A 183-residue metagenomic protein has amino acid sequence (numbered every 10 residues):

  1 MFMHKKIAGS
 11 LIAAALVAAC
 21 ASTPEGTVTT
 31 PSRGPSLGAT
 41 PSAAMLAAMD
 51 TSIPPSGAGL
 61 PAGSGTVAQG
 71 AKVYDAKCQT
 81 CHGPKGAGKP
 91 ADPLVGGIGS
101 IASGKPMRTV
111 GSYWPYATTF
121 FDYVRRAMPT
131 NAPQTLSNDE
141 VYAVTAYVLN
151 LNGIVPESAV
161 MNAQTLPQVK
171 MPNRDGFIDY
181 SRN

Functional and structural regions predicted by a protein language model:
M1-S10: Bacterial N-terminal signal peptides that target proteins for export
A19-S22: N-terminal Sec signal peptide cleavage junction
L37-V73, A132-P133: Electrostatic cytochrome c docking/interface patches
D50, A62-A91, V95: Sequence/structural segment immediately N-terminal to covalent heme-attachment motifs in c-type and related
P54, D75, Q79, G83 (+2 more regions): Sec-exported extracytoplasmic/periplasmic mature domains
A68-D75, A87-G88, W114-A117, T135-N138 (+1 more regions): Sequence context surrounding c-type heme c attachment/ligation sites in exported
A87-R125: Gly/Gly-Pro-rich "capping" loops immediately C-terminal to redox-active cysteine motifs in periplasmic/lumenal
P133-N183: Flexible coil segments in periplasmic/lumen-exposed cytochrome c-class electron-transfer proteins
